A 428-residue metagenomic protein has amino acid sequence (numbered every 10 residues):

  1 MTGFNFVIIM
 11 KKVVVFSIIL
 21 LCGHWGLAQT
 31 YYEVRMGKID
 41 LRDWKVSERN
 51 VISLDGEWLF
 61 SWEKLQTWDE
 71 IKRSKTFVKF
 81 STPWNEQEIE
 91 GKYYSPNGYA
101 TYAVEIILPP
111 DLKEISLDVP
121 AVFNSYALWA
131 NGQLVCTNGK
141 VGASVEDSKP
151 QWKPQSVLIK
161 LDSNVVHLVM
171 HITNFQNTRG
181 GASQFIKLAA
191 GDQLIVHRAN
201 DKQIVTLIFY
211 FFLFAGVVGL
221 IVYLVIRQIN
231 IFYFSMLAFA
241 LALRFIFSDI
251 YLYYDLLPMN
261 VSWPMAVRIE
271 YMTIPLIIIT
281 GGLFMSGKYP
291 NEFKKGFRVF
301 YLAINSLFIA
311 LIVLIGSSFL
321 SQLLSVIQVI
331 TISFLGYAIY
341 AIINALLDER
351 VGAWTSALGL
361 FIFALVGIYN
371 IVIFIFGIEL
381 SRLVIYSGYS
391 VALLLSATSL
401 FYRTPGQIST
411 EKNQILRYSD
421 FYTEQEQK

Functional and structural regions predicted by a protein language model:
G3, Q29-L112: Extended carbohydrate-recognition surfaces in non-catalytic/accessory domains of CAZymes and lectin-like proteins
V13-C22: Sec-dependent N-terminal signal peptides
H24-A28: Sec/Tat signal peptide C-region and signal peptidase I cleavage site
S74-G91, Q133-P154: Solvent-exposed beta-strand/loop surfaces of large extracellular or lumenal domains
I106-N131, L168-M170: Aromatic-lined ligand-binding clefts that engage carbohydrates, nucleic acids, or primary amines
K149-Y210: An acidic-aromatic loop/edge-strand motif
H197-V225, S325-A345: First transmembrane helix
L243-Y418: Interfacial "cap-and-anchor" motif at the non-cytosolic start of specific transmembrane alpha-helices
